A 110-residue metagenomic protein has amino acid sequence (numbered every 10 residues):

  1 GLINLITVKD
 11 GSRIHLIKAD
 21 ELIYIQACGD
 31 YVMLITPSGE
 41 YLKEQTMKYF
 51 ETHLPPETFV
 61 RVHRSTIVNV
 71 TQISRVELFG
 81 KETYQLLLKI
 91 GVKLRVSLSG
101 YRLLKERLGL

Functional and structural regions predicted by a protein language model:
G1-R95: Conserved binding/recognition cores within well-folded domains
S99-L110: Short, basic/aromatic-enriched C-terminal tail that caps enzymatic domains
